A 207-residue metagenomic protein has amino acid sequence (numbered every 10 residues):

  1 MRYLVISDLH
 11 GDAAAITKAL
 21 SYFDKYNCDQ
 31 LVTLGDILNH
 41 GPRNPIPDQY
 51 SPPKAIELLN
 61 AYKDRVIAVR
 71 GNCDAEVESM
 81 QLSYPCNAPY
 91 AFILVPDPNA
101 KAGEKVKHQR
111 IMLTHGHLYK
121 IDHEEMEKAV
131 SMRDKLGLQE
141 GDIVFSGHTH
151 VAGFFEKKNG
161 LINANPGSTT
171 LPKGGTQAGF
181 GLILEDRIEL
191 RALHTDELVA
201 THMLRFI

Functional and structural regions predicted by a protein language model:
M1-L9, I56-R70, L113-K128, A200-I207: Charged, low-complexity, helix/coiled-coil-prone segments
M1-Y3, I93-M112, K157-N163, E185-I188: Beta-strand-turn-beta hairpins that frame and shape the catalytic cleft of phosphate-ester-processing enzymes
R2-A100: Core catalytic region of metal-dependent phosphoesterases/phosphodiesterases, especially metallo-beta-lactamase-like
V5-S7, L31-D36, V66-N72, M112-H115 (+2 more regions): Active-site neighborhood of phospho(di)ester-bond hydrolases with catalytic His/Asp-centered motifs
F23-N27, V106-K107, L136-E140: Glycine-rich phosphate-binding loop signature in dinucleotide/nucleotide-binding domains
N39-A55, G116-L118, R133-I143: N-terminal short leaders/motifs
H40-R43, E76-S79, M112, K120-H123 (+2 more regions): Short acidic/glycine-rich loop or secondary-structure boundary segments that cap or lie
Y84, A91, H117-R205: Conserved beta-sheet core of the metallophosphoesterase superfamily
